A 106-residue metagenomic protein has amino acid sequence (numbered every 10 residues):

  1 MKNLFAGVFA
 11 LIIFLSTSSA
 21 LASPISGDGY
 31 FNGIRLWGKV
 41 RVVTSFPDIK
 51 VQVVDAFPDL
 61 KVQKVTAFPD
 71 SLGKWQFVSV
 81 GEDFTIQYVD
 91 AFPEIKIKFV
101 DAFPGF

Functional and structural regions predicted by a protein language model:
M1-L4: Positively charged n-region of N-terminal signal peptides that target proteins for export
G7-S16: Bacterial N-terminal signal peptides
T17-A22: Sec/Tat signal peptide C-region and signal peptidase I cleavage site
S23-F106: Repetitive, compositionally biased segments used for assembly/scaffolding
